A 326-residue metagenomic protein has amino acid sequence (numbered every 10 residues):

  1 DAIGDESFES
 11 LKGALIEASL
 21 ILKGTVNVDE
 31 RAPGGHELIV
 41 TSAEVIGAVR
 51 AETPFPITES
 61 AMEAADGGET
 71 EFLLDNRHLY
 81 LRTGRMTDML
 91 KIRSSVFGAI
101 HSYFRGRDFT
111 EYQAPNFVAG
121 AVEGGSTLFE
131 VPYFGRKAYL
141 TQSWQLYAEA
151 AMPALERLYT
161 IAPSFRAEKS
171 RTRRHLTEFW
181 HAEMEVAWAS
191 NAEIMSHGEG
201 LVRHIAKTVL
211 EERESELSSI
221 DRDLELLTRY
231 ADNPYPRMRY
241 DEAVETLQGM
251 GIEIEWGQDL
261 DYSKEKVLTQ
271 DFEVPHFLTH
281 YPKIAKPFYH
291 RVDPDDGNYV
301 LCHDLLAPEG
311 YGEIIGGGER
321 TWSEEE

Functional and structural regions predicted by a protein language model:
D1-A187: Class II aminoacyl-tRNA synthetase-like tRNA-binding/catalytic domains
V49-E52, K207, E211, S215: Charged, solvent-exposed alpha-helical segments that act as regulatory interaction surfaces
Q113-G120, E211-L224: Short, glycine/acidic-rich hinge or "gate" loops at secondary-structure transitions that mediate conformational
T127-K207, E211, R222-E225, R229-E326: A translation/RNA-centric and nucleic-acid-associated enzymatic feature enriched in Class II aminoacyl-tRNA synthetases
